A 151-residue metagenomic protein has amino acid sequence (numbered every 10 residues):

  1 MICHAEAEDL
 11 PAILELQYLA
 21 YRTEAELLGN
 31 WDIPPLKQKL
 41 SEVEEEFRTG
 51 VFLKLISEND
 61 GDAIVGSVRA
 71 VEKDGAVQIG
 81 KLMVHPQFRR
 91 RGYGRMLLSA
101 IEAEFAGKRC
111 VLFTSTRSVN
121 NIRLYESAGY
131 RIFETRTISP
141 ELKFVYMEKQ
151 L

Functional and structural regions predicted by a protein language model:
M1-E15: A short beta-loop-alpha structural element at the N-terminal edge of CoA-dependent acyl/N-acetyltransferase catalytic
L14-V43: Conserved GNAT-fold acetyl-CoA-binding loop/helix
S41-K54: A short helix-loop-beta-strand connector motif used in the catalytic cores of GNAT acetyltransferases and, in some
K54, D62-V71, Q78-M83: Conserved beta-strand in the GNAT
G75-P86, F113, V145: Conserved acetyl-CoA binding element of GNAT-fold acetyltransferases
F88, G92-A100: Conserved acetyl-CoA pyrophosphate-binding loop and the N-cap/start of the following alpha-helix in GNAT-like
R89, V111-I122, I138-L142: Conserved beta-strand-loop-alpha-helix junction that forms the acyl-donor binding cleft
L98, E104-R117: Conserved GNAT acetyl-CoA-binding A-motif
